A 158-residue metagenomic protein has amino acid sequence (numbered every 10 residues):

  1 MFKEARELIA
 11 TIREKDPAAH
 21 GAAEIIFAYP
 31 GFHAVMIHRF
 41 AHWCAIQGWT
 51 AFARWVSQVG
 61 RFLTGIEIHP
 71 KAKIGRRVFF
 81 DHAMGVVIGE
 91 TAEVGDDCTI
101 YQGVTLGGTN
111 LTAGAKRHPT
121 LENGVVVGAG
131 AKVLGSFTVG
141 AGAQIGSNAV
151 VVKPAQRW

Functional and structural regions predicted by a protein language model:
M1-T64: Terminal amphipathic alpha-helical/low-complexity segments used for targeting or macromolecular assembly
P30-G31, M36-R39, A72, V78 (+1 more regions): Solvent-exposed, flexible loop/coil residues
T64, H69-P70, G75-R76, D81-E90 (+10 more regions): Left-handed beta-helix
A113: Glycine-rich phosphate/ribose-binding loops and adjacent secondary-structure elements that form binding surfaces
